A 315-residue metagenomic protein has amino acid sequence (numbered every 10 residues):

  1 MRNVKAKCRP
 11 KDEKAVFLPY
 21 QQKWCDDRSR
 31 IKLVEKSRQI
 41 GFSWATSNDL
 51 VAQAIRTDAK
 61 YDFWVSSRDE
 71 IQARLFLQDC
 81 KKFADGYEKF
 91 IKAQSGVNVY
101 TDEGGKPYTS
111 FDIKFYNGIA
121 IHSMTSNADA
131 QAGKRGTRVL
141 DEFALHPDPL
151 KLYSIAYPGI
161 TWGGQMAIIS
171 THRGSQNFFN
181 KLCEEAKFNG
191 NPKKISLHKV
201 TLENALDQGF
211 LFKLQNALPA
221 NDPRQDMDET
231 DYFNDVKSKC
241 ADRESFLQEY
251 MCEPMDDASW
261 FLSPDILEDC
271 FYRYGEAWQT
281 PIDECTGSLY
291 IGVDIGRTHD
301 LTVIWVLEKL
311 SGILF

Functional and structural regions predicted by a protein language model:
M1-V293: Phosphate/NTP-binding elements of NTP-utilizing enzymes
T286, I295-F315: Metal-dependent catalytic core segments for phosphate chemistry
